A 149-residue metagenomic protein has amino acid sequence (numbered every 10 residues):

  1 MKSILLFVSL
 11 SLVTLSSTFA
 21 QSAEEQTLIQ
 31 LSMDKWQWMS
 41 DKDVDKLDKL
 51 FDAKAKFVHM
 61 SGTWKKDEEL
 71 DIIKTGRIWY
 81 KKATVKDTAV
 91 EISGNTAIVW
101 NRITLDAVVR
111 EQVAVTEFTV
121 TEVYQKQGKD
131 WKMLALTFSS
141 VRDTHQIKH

Functional and structural regions predicted by a protein language model:
M1-L5: Positively charged n-region of N-terminal signal peptides that target proteins for export
F7-S16: Bacterial N-terminal signal peptides
Q21-K49, K54-H149: A beta-strand edge to alpha-helix "cap/lid" segment located at domain peripheries
